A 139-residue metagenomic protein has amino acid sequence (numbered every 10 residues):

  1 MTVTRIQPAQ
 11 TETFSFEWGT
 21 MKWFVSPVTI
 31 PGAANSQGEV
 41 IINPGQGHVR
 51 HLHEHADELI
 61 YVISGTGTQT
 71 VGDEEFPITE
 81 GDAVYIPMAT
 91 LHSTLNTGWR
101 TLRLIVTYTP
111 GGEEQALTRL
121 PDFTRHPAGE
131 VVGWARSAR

Functional and structural regions predicted by a protein language model:
M1-N35, V49, R119-R139: A short, N-terminal "cap"/entry segment at the start of jelly-roll beta-barrel domains of the cupin/DSBH fold
T29-S36, G45-E58, G72, E80: A short beta-loop-beta micro-motif enriched in histidine and acidic residues
Q37-V40, Y85, R100-Q115: A short hydrophobic beta-strand segment most commonly corresponding to one strand of the jelly-roll/cupin
E39-N43, L52-Q69, T107-T109: Short, conserved beta-strand element in jelly-roll/cupin
V49-H51, Q69-T70, I86, H92-G98 (+1 more regions): Short beta-strand His + acidic residue motifs that chelate non-heme Fe in jelly-roll/DSBH and cupin folds
L59, T66-T68, E75, L91 (+1 more regions): Structural motif
G72, E80, L95-N96, A116-L117: Short glycine-/acidic-enriched loop or helix-start segments at secondary-structure transitions that form or flank
D73-M88: Short acidic-glycine-tyrosine-enriched beta hairpin
